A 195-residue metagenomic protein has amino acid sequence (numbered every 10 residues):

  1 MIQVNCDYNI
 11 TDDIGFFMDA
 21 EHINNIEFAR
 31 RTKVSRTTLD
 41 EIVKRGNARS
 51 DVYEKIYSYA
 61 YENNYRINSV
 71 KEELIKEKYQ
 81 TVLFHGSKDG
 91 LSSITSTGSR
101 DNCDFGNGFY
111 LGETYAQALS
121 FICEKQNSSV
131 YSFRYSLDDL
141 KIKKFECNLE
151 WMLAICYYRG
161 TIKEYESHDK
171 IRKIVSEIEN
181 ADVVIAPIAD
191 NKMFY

Functional and structural regions predicted by a protein language model:
M1-A20, N25-A60, R66-T81, D104 (+2 more regions): Conserved NAD+-utilizing ADP-ribose enzyme module
I10, R66-N68, G90, T95 (+1 more regions): Positively charged, hydrophobic/aromatic-enriched amphipathic segments
T81-C103: Short aromatic-glycine-(Arg/Gly/Cys) micro-motifs in beta-strand/loop hairpins
H85-S87, L111-E113, F133: Short His-Asn-centered micro-motif
K88, Y115, L137-D139: Short, flexible loop/turn elements at secondary-structure junctions
I94, L119-F121, K143: Short helix/loop capping segments that flank catalytic or ligand/cofactor-binding pockets
R100-K125: Extended catalytic/binding region for NAD+/ADP-ribose chemistry, centered on the ART fold
V130: Broad gene-expression machinery/nucleic-acid interaction feature
